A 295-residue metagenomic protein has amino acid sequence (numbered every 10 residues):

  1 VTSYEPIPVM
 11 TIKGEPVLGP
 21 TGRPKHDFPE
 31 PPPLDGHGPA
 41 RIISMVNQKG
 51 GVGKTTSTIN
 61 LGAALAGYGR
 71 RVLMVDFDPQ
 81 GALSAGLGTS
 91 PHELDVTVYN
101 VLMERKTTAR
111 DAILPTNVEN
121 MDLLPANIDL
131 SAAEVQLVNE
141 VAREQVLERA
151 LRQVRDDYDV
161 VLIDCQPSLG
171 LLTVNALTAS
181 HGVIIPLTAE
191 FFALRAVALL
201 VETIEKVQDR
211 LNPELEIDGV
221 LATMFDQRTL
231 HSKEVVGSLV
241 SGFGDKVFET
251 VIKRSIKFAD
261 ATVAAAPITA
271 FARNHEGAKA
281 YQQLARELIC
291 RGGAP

Functional and structural regions predicted by a protein language model:
V1-P295: P-loop NTP-binding core
